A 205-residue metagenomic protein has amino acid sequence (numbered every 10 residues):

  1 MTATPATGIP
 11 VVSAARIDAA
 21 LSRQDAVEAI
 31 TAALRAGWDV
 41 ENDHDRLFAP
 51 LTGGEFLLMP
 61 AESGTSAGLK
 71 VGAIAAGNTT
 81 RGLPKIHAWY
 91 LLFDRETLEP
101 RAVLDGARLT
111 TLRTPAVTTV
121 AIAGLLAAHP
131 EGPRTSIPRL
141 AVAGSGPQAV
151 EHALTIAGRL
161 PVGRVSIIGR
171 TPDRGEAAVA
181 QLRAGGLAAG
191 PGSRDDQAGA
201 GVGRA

Functional and structural regions predicted by a protein language model:
M1-T111, V117-T119: N-terminal ligand-binding/catalytic initiation module
T2-A6, A127-I137, A198: Intrinsically disordered, low-complexity coil segments
G8-P10, R164, G190-G192: Conserved beta-strand segments of alpha/beta enzyme cores
A61-G64, G82-P84, G132-T135, G158-L160 (+1 more regions): Solvent-exposed alpha-helices and their adjacent loops that cap or buttress functional pockets in soluble metabolic
P115-T118, L125, E131-R159, V165-R174: Glycine-rich adenosine-cofactor-binding loop
A178-A188: Short, conserved SAM-binding/catalytic segment of Class I S-adenosyl-L-methionine-dependent methyltransferases
G186-A205: Short acidic low-complexity segments
